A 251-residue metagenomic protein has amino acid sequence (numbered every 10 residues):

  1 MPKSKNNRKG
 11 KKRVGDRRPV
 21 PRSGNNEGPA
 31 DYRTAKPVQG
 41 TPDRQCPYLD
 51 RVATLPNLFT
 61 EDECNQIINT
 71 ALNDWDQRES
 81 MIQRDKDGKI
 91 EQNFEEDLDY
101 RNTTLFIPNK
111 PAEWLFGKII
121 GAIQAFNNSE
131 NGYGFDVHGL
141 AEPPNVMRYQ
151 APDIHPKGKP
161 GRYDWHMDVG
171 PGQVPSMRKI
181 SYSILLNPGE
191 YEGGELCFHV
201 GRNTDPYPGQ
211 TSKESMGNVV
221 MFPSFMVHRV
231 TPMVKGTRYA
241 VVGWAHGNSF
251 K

Functional and structural regions predicted by a protein language model:
P2-V219, F225-K251: Fe(II)/2-oxoglutarate oxygenase catalytic core
